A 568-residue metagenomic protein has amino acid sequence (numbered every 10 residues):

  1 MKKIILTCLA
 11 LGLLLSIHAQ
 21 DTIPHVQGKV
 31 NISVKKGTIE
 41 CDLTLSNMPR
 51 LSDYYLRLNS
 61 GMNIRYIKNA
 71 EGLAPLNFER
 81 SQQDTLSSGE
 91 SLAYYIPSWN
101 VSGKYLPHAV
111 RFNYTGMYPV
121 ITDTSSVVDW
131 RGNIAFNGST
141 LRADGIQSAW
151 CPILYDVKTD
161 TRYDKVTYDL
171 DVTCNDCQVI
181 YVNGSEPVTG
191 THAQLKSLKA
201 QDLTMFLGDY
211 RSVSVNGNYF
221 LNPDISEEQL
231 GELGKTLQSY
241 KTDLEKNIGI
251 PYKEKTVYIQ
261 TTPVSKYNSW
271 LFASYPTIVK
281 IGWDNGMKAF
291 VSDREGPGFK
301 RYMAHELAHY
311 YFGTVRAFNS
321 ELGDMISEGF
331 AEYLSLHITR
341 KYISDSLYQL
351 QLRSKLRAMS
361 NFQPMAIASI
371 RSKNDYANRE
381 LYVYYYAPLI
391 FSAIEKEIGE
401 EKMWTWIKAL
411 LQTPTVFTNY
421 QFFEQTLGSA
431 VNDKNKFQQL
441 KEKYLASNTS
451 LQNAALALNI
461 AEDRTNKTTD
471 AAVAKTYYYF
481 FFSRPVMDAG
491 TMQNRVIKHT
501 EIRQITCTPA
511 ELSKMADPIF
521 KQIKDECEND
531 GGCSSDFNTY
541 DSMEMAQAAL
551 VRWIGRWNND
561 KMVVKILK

Functional and structural regions predicted by a protein language model:
M1-I23: Bacterial Sec-dependent N-terminal signal peptides
A19-T38, L458-R464: N-terminal, polar/Ser/Thr-rich
E40-S60: Ligand-binding face of N-terminal immunoglobulin V-set domains in extracellular IgSF glycoproteins
L43, L170, D209-Y310, T314-N319 (+1 more regions): Juxtacatalytic substrate-recognition/specificity segment
D53-Q83, T167, V172-I180: Solvent-exposed beta-hairpin/edge-strand motifs
G89-K104, H108-L207: Extended, low-hydrophobicity, Ser/Thr/Pro/Gly-biased non-transmembrane segments
Y252, P388-L456: Amphipathic alpha-helical substructures
L322-L389, E397, Y444-I460: Acidic/His/Gly-enriched intrinsically disordered linker/tail segments that often contain short helix/coil "MoRF-like"
